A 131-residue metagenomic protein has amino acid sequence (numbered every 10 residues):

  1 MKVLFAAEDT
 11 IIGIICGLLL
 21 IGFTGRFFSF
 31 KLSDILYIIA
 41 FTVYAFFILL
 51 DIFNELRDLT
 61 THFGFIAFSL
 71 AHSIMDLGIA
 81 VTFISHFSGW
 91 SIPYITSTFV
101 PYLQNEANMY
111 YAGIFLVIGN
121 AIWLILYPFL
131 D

Functional and structural regions predicted by a protein language model:
M1-F47: N-terminal signal-anchor transmembrane alpha-helix
A6-I12, C16, P93-D131: Alpha-helical membrane-associated segments of multi-pass integral membrane proteins
E8-I12, A40-A45, G64-F83: Transmembrane alpha-helical segments of multi-pass membrane proteins
F28-L32, L56-A67: Membrane-interface helix-boundary motifs at transmembrane edges
S33-Y37, G64-I66, T98-Q104: Non-cytosolic membrane-interface motifs at loop->transmembrane helix junctions
T42-H62: Canonical alpha-helical transmembrane segments
F47-D51, T82, L116-N120: Alpha-helical transmembrane segments of multi-pass membrane proteins
V81-T96: Membrane-helix interface motif
